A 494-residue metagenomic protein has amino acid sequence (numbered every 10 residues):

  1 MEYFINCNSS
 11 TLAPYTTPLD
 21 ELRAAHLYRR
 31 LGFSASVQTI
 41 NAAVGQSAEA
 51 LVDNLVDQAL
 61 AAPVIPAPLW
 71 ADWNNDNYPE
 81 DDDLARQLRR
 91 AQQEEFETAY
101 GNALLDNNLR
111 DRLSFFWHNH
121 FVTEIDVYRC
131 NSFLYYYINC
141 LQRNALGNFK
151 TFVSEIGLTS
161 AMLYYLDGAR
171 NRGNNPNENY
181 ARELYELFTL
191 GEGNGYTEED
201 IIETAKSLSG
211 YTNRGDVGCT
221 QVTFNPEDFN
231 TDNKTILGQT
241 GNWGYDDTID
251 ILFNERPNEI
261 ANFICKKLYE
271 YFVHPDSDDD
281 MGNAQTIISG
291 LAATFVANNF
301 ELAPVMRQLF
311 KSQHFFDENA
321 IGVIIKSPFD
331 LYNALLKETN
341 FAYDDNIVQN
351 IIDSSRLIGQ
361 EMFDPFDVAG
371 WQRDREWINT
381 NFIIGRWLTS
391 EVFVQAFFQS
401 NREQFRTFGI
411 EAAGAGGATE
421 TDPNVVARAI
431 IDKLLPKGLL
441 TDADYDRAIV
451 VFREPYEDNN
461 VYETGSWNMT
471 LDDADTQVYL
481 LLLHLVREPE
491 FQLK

Functional and structural regions predicted by a protein language model:
E2-S10, D72-P79, R89, Q93-Y100 (+1 more regions): Active-site substrate-binding loop specific to GH73 endo-beta-N-acetylglucosaminidase modules in bacterial autolysins
Y3-E21, A25-S36, R256, A261 (+2 more regions): Flexible, low-complexity segments enriched for small/polar residues
R30, A35-N144, V451-D458: N-terminal accessory alpha/beta regions
R30, D57-Q58, N119, L158 (+4 more regions): Residues within well-ordered alpha-helical secondary structure of globular protein domains
D81-R86, V122, G168-N171, L252-F253 (+2 more regions): A ubiquitous short alpha-helical element
